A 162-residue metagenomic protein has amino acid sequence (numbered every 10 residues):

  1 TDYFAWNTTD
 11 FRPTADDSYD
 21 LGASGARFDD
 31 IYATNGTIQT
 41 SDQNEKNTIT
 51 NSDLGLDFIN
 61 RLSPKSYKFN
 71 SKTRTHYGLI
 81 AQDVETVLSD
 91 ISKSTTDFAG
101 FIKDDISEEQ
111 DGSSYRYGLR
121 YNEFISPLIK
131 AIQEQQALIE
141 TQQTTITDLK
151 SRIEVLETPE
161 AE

Functional and structural regions predicted by a protein language model:
T1-S52, L138-I139, Q143-P159: Intrinsic low-complexity, repeat-rich intrinsically disordered segments enriched in small/flexible residues
G36-Q39, P64, K72, S89-S92: Acidic glycine-/aspartate-rich tracts in secreted/extracellular proteins
G55-S63: Acidic, glycine-rich loop-and-strand cores that form catalytic or ligand-binding grooves in diverse globular domains
R61, A81-S94, D104: Glycine-rich, acidic and aromatic/proline-enriched surface loops and short helix-turn segments that act as binding
S63, K68-S71, R152-V155: Subunit-assembly interface segments of extracellular/virion macromolecular structures
T96-E162: C-terminal intramolecular chaperone/auto-processing assembly modules
